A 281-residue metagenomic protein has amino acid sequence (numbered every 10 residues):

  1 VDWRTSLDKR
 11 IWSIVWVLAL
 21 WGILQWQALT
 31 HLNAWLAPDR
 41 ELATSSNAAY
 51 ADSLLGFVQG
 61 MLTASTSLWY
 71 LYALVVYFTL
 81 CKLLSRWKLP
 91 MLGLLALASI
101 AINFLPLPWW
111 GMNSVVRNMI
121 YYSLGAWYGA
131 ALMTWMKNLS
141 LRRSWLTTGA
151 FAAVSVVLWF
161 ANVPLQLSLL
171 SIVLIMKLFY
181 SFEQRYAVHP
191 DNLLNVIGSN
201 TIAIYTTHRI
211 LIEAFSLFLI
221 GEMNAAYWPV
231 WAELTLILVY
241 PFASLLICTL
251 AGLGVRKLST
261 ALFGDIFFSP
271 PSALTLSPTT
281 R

Functional and structural regions predicted by a protein language model:
V1-T63, T147, V196-T207: Transmembrane alpha-helical segments and their boundary/interface "anchor" motifs in multi-pass integral membrane
R10, I14-W26, L74-F78, A96 (+10 more regions): Alpha-helical transmembrane spans of integral membrane proteins, capturing the lipid-embedded, hydrophobic core of TM
W21-L24, L95-P108, T148-A161, I210: Aromatic-anchored segments of alpha-helical transmembrane domains
V58-Y72, F104-L124, S155-M176, I204 (+1 more regions): Interfacial loop-to-helix transition and helix-capping segments at the boundaries of transmembrane helices
V75-A98, W127-L146: Solvent-exposed interhelical
Y77-S85, N118-T134, I172-Q184, C248 (+2 more regions): Hydrophobic transmembrane alpha-helices
T134-A203, I210, F215-I237, P241: Alpha-helical transmembrane segments and terminal signal-anchor/GPI-anchor hydrophobic tails, characterized by long
G221, K257-R281: Membrane-proximal cytoplasmic C-terminal regulatory module of class A 7TM GPCRs
